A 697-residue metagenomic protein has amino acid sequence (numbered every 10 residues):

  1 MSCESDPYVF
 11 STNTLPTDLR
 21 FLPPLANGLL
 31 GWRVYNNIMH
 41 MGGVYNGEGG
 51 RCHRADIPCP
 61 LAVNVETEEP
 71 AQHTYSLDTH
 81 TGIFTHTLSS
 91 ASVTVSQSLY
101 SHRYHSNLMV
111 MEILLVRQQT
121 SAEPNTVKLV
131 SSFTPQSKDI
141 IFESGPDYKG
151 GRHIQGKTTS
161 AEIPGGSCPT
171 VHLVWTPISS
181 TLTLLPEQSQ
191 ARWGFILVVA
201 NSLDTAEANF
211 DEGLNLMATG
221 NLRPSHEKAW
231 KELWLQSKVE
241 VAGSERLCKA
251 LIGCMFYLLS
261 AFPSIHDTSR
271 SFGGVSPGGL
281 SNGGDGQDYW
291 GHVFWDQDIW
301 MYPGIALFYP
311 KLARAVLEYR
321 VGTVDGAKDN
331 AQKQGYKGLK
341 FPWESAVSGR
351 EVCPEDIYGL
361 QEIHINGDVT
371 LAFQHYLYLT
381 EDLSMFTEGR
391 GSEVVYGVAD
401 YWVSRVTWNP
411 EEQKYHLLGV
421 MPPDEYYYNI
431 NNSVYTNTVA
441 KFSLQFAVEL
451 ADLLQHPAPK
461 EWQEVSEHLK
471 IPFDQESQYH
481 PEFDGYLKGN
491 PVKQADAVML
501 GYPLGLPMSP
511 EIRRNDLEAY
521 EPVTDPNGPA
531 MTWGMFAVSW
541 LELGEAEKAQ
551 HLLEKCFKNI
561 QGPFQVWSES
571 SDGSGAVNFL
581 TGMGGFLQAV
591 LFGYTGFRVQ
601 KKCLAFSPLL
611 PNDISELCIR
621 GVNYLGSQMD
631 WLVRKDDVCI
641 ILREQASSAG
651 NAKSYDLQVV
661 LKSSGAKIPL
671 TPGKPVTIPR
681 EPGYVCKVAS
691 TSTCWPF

Functional and structural regions predicted by a protein language model:
M1, Y104, L108-M109, L114-S132 (+6 more regions): Beta-rich accessory regions
M1-F21, L25, R33, M39-G42 (+3 more regions): Acidic/polar, glycine-enriched structural segments that form the non-catalytic walls/loops of the carbohydrate-binding
M39-H40, V44-V95, H105, E547-F697: Non-catalytic C-terminal accessory modules of carbohydrate-active enzymes
S225-S237, V241-R246, H266-S276, A331-Y336 (+4 more regions): Short coil/turn segments at secondary-structure boundaries
I252-S260, Y319-G326, H375, E393-R405 (+4 more regions): Alpha-helical scaffold segments in carbohydrate-active enzymes
F262-D285, K311-T387, V403-K414, G528-A530 (+2 more regions): Helix-terminus loop motifs that line ligand-binding clefts
W290, W295-V321, L371, H375 (+4 more regions): Active-site core of glycosidic bond-cleaving carbohydrate-active enzymes
R350, G397, Y401-P457: Acidic/histidine-rich catalytic neighborhood
